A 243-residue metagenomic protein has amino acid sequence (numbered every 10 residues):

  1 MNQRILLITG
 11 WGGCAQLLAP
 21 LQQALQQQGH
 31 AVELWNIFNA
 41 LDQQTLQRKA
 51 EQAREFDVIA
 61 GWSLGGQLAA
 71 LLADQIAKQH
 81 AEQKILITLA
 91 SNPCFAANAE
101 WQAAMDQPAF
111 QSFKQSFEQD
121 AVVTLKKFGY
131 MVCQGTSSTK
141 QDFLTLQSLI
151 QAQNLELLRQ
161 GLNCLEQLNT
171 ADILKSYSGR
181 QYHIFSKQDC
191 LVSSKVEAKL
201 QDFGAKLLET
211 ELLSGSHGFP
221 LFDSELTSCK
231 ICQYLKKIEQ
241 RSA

Functional and structural regions predicted by a protein language model:
M1-Q43: Conserved HGGG/HGGXW glycine-rich cap/lid loop of the alpha/beta-hydrolase fold
L6-G10, W62, F185-S186: The conserved beta1-alpha1 loop
A60-G65, A69: Gly/Ala-rich beta-loop-alpha elbow adjacent to hydrolase catalytic centers
E82-S116, N154-Q160: Flexible "cap/lid" loop of the alpha/beta hydrolase fold
Q119-L165: Conserved alpha/beta-hydrolase catalytic His-Asp/Glu region
Y177, H183-F185, D189: Short beta-strand/loop motif that positions the catalytic acidic residue of the alpha/beta-hydrolase fold
C190-V196: Conserved alpha/beta-hydrolase "acid-adjacent" motif
G215-C229: Catalytic histidine-centered segment of alpha/beta-hydrolase-like enzymes
